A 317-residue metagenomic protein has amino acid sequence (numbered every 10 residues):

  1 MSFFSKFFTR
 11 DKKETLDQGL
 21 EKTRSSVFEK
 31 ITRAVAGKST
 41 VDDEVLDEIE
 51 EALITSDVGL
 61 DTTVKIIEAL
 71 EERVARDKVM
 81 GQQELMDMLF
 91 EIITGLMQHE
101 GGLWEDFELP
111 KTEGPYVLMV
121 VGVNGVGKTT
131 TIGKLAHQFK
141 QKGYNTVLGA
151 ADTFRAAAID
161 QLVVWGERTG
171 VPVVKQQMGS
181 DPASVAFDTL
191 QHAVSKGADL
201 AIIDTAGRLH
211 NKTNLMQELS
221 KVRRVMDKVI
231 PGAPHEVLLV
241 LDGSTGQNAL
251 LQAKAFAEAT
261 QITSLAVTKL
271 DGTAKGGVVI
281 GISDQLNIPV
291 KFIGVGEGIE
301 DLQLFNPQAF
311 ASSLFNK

Functional and structural regions predicted by a protein language model:
M1-D17: Disorder-to-helix initiation segments
F3, E105-D106, L135, L251-A253 (+1 more regions): Short beta-alpha junctions and helix-cap segments that line functional grooves
D17-A151, A158-M178, A186-I203: Primarily NTPase-proximal linker/entry elements flanking Walker-type ATP/GTP-binding cores
L60-T62, R155, D271, I299: Short hydrophobic/aromatic residue motifs in ordered secondary structure
V121-G122, D204, V240, G294: Short beta-strand segments
D152-T153, G243: Residue-level signal for short, function-critical loop segments
Q161, M178-K196, H210-N316: Conserved catalytic-core segment of NTP-binding enzymes
A206-R208: Short glycine-rich anion-binding loops that position phosphate/pyrophosphate groups of nucleotides and phosphorylated
